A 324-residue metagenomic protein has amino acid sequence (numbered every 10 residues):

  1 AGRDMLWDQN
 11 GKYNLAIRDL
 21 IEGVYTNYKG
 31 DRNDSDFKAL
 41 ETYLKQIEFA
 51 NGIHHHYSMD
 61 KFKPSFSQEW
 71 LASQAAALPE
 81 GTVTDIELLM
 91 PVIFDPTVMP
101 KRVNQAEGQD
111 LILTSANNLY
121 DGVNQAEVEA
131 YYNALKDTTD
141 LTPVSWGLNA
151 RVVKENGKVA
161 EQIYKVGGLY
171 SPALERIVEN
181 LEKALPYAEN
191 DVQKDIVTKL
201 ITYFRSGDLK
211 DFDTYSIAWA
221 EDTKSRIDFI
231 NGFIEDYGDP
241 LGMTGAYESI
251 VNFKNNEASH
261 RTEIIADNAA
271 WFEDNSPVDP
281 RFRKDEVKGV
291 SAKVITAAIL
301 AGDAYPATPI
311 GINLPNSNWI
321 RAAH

Functional and structural regions predicted by a protein language model:
A1-V144, L148, V152-Q162, V166-E189: N-terminal helix-rich structural modules
L15, P172-E175, D191-D195, K210 (+2 more regions): Generic alpha-helical secondary structure signal
T138-L174, D208-E257: Non-catalytic architectural context of zinc metalloproteases
P143, I177, Q193-I201: Segments forming glycine/polar-rich beta-alpha architectures that bind adenosine-containing cofactors
Q193-T198, D211-I217, P280-E286: Short coil/turn segments at secondary-structure boundaries
Y203-G207: A short structural micro-motif
T223-R226, I230-H324: Intrinsically disordered, low-complexity linker/terminal regions across diverse proteins
